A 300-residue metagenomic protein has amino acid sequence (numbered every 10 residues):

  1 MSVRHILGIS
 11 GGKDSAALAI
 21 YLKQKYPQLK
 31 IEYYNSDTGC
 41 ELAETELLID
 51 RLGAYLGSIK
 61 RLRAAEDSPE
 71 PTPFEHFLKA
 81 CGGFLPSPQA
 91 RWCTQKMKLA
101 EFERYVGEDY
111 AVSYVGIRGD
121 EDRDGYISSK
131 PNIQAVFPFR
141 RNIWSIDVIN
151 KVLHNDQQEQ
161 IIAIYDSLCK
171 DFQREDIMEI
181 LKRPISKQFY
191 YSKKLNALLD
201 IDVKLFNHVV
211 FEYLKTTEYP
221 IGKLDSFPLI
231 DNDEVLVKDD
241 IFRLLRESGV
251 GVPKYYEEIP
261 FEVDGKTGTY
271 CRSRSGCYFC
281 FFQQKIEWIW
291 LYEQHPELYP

Functional and structural regions predicted by a protein language model:
M1-P300: Nucleotide-activated chemistry modules centered on ATP-dependent adenylation/adenylyltransferase
